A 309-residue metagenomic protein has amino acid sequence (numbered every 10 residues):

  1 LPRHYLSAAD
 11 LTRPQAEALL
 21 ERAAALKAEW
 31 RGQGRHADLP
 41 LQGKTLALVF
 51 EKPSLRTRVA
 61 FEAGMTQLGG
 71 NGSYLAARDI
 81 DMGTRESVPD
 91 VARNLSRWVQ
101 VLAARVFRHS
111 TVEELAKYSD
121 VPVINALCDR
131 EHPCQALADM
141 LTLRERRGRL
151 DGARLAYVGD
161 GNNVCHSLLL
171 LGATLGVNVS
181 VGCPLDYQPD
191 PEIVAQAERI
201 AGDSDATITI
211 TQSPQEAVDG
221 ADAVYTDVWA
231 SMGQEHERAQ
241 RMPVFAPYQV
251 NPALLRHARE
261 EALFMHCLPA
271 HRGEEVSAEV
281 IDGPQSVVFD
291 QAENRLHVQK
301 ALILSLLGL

Functional and structural regions predicted by a protein language model:
L1-V59, A63, E131: Positively charged, low-complexity intrinsically disordered leader regions
T45-W98: Active-site cofactor/substrate anionic-group-binding motifs, chiefly glycine- and Lys/Arg-rich phosphate-binding loops
E51-A63, E145-T226: Glycine-rich phosphate/diphosphate-binding loop of Rossmann-like nucleotide-binding domains
R93, Q100-L171, H266: Anion-binding alpha/beta catalytic cores of soluble intermediary-metabolism enzymes, centered on
T111-C128, H236-A258, P284-Q285: A short, gly/pro- and small-residue-rich
E198-E279: Rossmann-like adenosine-cofactor binding region
E261-A262, L268-L309: Adenosine-phosphate binding glycine-rich loop
